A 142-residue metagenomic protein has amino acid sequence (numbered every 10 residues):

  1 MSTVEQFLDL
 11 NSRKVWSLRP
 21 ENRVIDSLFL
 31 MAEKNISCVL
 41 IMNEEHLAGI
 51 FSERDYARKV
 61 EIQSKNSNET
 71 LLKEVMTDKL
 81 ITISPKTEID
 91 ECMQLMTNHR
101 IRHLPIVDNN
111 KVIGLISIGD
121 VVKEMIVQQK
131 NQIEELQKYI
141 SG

Functional and structural regions predicted by a protein language model:
M1, L28-F29, N43-E45, Q63-K65 (+2 more regions): Short hydrophobic/aromatic-rich motifs at helix boundaries and adjacent loops
M1-R13, S52-I81, E88-T97, I118-G142: Tandem CBS (Bateman) regulatory domains
D9-L40, H46-L47, D55-K59, Q63: N-terminal first-folded block
V15-L18, L47-A48, I83, V112 (+1 more regions): Short N-terminal micro-motifs specific to bacterial/archaeal maturation and metal-cluster initiation sites
S17-N35, M42, T82-R100, V107: The conserved cystathionine-beta-synthase
M31-K34, V39-D55, M96, L104-G119: A glycine-centered beta-loop-beta connector
